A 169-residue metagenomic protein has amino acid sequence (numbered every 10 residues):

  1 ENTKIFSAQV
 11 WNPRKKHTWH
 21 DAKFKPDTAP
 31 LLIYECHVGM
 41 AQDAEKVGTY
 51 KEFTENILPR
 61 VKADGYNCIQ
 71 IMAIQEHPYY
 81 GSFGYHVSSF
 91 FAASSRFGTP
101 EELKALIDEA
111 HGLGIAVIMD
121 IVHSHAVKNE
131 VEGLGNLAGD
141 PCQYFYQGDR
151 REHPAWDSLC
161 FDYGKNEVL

Functional and structural regions predicted by a protein language model:
E1-Y34, M40-E45: The feature marks proteins involved in alpha-glucan
F24-D27, H37-L169: Substrate-binding/active-site clefts of carbohydrate-active enzymes
